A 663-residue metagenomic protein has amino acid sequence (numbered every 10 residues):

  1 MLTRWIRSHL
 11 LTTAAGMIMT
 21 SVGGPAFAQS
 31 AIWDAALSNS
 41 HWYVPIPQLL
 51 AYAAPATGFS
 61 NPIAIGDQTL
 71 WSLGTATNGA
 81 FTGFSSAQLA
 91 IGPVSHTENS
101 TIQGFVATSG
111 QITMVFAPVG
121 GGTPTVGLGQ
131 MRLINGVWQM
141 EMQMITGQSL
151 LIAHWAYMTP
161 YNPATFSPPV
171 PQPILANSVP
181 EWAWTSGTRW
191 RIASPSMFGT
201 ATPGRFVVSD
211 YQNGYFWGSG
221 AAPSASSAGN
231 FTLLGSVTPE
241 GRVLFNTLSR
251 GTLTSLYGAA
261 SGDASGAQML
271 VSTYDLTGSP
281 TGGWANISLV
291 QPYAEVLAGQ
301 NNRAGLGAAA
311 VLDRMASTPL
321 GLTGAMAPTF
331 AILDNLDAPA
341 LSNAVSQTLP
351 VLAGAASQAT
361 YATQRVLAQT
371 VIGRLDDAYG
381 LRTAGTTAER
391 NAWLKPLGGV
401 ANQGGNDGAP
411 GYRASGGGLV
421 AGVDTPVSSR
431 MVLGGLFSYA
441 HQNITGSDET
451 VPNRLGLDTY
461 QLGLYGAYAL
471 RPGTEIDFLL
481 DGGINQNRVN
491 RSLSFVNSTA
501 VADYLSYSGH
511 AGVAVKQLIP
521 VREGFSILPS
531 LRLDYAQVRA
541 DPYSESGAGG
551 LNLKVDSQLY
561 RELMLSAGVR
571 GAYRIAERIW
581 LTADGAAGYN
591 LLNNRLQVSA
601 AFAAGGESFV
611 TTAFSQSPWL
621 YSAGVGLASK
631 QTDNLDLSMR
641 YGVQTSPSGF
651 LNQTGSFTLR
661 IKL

Functional and structural regions predicted by a protein language model:
G23-A28: Sec/Tat signal peptide C-region and signal peptidase I cleavage site
S30-A54, Q68, G92, E98-A201 (+1 more regions): Beta-sheet ligand-binding and adhesion/scaffold domains
Y52-A107, I192-E240, L591: N-terminal glycine/threonine-rich, aromatic-flanked beta-hairpin/loop signature
P93-V94, G122-T123, F198-T200, A225-A228 (+6 more regions): Solvent-exposed loop/turn segments connecting transmembrane beta-strands in outer-membrane beta-barrel proteins
P163-W182, A285-S346: Extracellular/surface-exposed low-complexity segments
L322-I527, M639-L663: Outer membrane beta-barrel translocator domains of Type V secretion systems
I332, N406-A414, S447-R454, Q486-L505 (+2 more regions): Solvent-exposed, glycine/polar-rich loop segments of beta-barrel outer-membrane systems
K554-L663: Outer membrane beta-barrel transmembrane domains
